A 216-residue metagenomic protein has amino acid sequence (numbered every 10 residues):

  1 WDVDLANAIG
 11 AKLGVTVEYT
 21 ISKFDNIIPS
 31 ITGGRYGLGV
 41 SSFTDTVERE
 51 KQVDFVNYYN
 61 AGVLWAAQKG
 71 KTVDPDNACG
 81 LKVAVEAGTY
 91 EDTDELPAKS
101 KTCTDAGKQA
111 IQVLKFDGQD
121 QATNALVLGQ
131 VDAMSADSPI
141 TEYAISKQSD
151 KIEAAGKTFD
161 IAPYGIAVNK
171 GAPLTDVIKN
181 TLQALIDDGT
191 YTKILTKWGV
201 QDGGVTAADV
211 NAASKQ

Functional and structural regions predicted by a protein language model:
W1-S42, D188, K197: Extracytoplasmic small-molecule ligand-binding "clamshell" domains of the periplasmic binding protein/Venus flytrap
N7-L13, E91-K115, I145-S149: Ligand-binding cleft/hinge of the Venus flytrap
E18-P29, Q112-N124, A162: Short helix-initiation/N-cap motifs at beta->coil->alpha
I28-S42, R49-G62, A155: Short beta-strand-centered segments that line the small-molecule binding cleft or hinge of alpha/beta clamshell
S42-E50, L96-P97, V127-D160: A ligand-binding cleft/hinge motif common to bilobed small-molecule-binding domains
N60-A67, E142, S146-Q183, Q201-Q216: Periplasmic-binding protein-like
A67-E86: Flexible hinge/capping segments at coil-to-helix
E91-L96, L182-W198: Periplasmic-binding protein-like
